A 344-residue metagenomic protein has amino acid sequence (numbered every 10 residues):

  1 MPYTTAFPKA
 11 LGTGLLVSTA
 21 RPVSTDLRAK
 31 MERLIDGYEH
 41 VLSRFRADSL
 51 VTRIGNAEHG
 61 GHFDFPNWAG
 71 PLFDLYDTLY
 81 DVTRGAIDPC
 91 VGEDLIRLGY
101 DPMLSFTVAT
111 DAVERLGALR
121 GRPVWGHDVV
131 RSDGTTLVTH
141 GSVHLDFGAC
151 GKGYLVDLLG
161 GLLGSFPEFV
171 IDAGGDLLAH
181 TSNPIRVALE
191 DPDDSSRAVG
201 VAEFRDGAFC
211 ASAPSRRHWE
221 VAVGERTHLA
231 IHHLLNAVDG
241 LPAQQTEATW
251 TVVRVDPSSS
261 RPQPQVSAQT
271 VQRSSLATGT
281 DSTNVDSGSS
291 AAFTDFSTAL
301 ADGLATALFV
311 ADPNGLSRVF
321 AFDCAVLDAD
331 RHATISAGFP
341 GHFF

Functional and structural regions predicted by a protein language model:
M1-F344: Mature catalytic core of soluble alpha/beta enzymes
